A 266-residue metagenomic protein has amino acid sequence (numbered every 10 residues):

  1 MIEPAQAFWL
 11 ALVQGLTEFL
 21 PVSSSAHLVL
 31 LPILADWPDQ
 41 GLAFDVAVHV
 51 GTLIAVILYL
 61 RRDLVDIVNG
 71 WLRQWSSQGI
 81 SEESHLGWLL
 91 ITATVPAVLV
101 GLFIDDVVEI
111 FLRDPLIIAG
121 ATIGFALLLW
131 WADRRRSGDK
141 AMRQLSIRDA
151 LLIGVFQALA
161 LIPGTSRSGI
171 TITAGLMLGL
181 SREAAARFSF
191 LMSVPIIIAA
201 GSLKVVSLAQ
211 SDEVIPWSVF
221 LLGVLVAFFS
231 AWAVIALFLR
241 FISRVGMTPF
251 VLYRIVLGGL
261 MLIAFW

Functional and structural regions predicted by a protein language model:
M1-W266: Multi-pass membrane proteins that catalyze or facilitate reactions on polyprenyl-/lipid-phosphate substrates and their
